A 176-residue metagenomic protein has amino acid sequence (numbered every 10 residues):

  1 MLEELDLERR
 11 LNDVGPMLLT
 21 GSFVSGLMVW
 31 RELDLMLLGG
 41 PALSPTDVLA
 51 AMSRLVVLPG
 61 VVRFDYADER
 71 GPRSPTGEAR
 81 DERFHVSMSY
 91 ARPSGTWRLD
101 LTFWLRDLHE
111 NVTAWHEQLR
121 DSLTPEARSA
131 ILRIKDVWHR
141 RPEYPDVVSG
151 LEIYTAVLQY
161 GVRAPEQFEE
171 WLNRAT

Functional and structural regions predicted by a protein language model:
M1-L2: N- or domain-start disorder-to-order transition segments that initiate the globular core
L7-V48: Active-site nucleotide-donor binding segment shared across nucleotidyl transfer reactions
L38-A42, V56-V61: Short helix-capping and hinge/turn segments at secondary-structure transitions, especially at repeat and domain
P41-L43, S94, D107: Residues that cap or initiate secondary-structure elements
P45-D47, F64, E110-N111: Short, solvent-exposed secondary-structure capping/transition elements
D47-V57: Short amphipathic alpha-helices in soluble, non-transmembrane regions that often serve as interface/regulatory elements
P59-F103: Conserved catalytic core of two-metal-ion nucleotidyltransferases
T96-T176: Catalytic cores of NTP-dependent nucleotidyl/adenyl transfer enzymes across multiple folds
